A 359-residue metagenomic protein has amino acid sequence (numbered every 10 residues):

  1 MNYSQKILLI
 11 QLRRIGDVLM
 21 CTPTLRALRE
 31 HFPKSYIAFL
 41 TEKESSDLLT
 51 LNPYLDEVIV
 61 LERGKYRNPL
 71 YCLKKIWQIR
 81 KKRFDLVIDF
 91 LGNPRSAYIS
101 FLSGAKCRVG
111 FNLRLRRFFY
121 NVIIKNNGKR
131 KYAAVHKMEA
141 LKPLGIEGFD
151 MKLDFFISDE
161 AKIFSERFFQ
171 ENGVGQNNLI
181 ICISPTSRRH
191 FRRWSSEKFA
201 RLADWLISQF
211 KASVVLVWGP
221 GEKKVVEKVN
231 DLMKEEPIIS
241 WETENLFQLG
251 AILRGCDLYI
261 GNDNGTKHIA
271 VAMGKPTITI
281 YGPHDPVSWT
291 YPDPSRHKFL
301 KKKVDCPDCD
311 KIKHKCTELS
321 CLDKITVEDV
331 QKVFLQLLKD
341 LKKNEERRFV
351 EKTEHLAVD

Functional and structural regions predicted by a protein language model:
M1-D359: Catalytic machinery of carbohydrate-active enzymes, primarily nucleotide-sugar-dependent glycosyltransferases
